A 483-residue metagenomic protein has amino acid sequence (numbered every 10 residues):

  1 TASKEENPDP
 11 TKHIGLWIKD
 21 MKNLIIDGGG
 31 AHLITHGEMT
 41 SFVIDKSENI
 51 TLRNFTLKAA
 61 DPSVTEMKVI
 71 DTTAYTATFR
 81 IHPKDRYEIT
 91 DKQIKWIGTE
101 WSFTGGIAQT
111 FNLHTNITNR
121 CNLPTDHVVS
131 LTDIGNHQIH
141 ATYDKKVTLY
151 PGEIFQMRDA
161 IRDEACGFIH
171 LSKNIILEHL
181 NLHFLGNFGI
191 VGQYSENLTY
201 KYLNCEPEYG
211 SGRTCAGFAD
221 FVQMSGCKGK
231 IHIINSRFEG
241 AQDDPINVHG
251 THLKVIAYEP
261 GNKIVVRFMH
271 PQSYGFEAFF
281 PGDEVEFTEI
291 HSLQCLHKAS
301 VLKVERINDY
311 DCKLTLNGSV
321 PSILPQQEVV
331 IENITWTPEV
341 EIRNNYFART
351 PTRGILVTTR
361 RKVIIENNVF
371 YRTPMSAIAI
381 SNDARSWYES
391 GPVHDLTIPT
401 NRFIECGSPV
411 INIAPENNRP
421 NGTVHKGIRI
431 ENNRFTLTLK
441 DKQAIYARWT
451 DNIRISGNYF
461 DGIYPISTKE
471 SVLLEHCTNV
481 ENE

Functional and structural regions predicted by a protein language model:
T1-I25, I34-R53, D61-Y75, I161-S172 (+8 more regions): Extracellular beta-strand-rich solenoid/capping regions of secreted or surface-exposed proteins that bind or remodel
L16-K19, L24, A31, F42 (+24 more regions): Solenoid scaffold repeats with emphasis on beta-solenoid/beta-helix
M21, I34-H36, I50, F55 (+14 more regions): Surface-exposed loop/turn segments connecting beta-strands in extracellular beta-rich domains
T35, A59-A60, H82-D133, Y274-D311: Ser/Thr/Gly-rich low-complexity blocks that favor extended beta-strand/coil architectures
T35-S41, D61-T65, D163-C166, G186-V191 (+9 more regions): Short glycine/acidic-rich loop motifs that flank beta-strands on beta-rich extracellular proteins
I117-D163, L296-K298, E305-V340, A348: Small/polar beta-strand repeat architecture
D126-G212, D220-M224, G229-H232, R237 (+2 more regions): Alpha-solenoid helical-repeat scaffolds
